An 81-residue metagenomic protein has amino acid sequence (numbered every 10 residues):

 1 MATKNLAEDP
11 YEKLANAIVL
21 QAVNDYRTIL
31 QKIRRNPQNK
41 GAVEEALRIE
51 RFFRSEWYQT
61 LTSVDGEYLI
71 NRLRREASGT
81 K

Functional and structural regions predicted by a protein language model:
M1, S78-K81: Short intrinsically disordered terminal tails
A2-P37: N-terminal acidic leader/helix
D25-I29, I33, E56-T60, T80: Short secondary-structure junctions and interdomain/linker hinges
K40-S78: Short, charge-rich amphipathic interface segments used for partner binding and complex assembly
